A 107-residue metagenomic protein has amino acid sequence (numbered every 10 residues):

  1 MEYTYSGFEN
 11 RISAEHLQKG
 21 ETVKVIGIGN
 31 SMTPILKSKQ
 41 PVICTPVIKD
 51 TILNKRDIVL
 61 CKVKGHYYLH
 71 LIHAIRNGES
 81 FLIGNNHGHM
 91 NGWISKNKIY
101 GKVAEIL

Functional and structural regions predicted by a protein language model:
M1-L107: Extended hydrophobic leader/signal-anchor segments used for secretion and membrane insertion
